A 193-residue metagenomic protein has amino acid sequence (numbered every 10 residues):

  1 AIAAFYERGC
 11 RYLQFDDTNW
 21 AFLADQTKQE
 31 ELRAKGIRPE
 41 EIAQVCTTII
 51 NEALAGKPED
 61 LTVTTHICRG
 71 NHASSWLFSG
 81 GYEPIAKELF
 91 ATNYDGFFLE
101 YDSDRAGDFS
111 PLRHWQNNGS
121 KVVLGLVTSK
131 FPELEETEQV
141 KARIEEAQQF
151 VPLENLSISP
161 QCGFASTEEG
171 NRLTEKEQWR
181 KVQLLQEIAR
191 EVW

Functional and structural regions predicted by a protein language model:
A1-W193: Domain-level signal for soluble alpha/beta catalytic cores
